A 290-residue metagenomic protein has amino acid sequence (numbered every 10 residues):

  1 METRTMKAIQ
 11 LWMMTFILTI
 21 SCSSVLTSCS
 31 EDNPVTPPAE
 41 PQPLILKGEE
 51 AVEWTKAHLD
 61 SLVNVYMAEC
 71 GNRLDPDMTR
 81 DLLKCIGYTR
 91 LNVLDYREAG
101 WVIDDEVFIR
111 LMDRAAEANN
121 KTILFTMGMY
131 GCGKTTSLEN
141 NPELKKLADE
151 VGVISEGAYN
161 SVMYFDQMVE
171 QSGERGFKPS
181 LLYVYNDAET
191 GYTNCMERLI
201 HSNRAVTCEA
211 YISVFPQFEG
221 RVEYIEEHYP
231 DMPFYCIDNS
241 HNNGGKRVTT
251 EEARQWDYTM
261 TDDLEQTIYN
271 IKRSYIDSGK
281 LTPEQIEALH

Functional and structural regions predicted by a protein language model:
E2-T15: Bacterial N-terminal signal peptides that target proteins for export
S24-S28: C-terminal motif of bacterial Sec signal peptides marking the signal peptidase cleavage site
E31-H290: Glycine-rich phosphate-binding loop of ATP-dependent small-molecule kinases
